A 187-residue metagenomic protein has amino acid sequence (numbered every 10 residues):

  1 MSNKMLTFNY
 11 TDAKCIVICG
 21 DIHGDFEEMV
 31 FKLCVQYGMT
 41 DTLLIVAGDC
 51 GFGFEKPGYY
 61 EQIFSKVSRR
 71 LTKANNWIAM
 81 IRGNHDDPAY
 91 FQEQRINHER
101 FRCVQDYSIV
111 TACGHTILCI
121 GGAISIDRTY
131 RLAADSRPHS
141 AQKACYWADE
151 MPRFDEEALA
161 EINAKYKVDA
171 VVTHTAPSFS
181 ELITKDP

Functional and structural regions predicted by a protein language model:
S2, L6-A13, C19, G24-A112: Core catalytic region of metal-dependent phosphoesterases/phosphodiesterases, especially metallo-beta-lactamase-like
V17, L44-I45, L118, V171: Hydrophobic positions in the central parallel beta-sheet of the AAA+
H115-D186: Active-site-proximal loop/helix segment associated with metal-binding centers of metalloenzymes
